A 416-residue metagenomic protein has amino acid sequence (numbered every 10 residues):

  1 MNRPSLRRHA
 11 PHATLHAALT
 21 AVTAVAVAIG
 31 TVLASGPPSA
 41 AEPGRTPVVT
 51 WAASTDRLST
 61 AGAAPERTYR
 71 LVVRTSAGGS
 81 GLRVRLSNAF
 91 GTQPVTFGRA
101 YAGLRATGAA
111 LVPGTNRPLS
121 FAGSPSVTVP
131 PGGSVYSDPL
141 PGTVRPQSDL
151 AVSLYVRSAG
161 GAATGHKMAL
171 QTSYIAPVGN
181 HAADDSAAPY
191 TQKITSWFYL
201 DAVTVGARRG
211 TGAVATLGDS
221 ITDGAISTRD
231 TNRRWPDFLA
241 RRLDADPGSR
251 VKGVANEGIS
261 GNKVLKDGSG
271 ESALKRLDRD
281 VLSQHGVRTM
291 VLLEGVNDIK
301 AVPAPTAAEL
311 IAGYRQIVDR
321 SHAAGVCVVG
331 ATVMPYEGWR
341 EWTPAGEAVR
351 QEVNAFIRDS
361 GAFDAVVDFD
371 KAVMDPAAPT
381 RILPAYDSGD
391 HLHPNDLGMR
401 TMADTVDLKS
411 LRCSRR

Functional and structural regions predicted by a protein language model:
N2-L6, T14-A17, A24-L217, S227-R229 (+2 more regions): N-terminal secretory targeting modules
S87, Y155, L217-S220, N256-G261 (+4 more regions): Active-site-proximal beta-strand/loop segments in catalytic clefts of secreted hydrolases
P94, A100-G103, P177-A183, A187-S196 (+3 more regions): Conserved SGNH/GDSL esterase-like catalytic core that processes O-acyl groups on lipids and polysaccharides
T222, A240, D244-A245, L282-G286 (+5 more regions): Sec-exported extracytoplasmic/periplasmic mature domains
G253, G325-C327, A365: Proline-centered loop/turn at the N-terminus of a beta-strand
L293-D298, V318-Q351: Active-site segments of SGNH/GDSL-like serine hydrolases that catalyze O-acetyl group transfer/hydrolysis on lipids
A307-G330, V349, P394-T401, V406-K409: Substrate-binding and catalytic surfaces of secreted/luminal carbohydrate-active proteins
M334-R416: Catalytic His-Asp segment of secreted/periplasmic serine-dependent ester chemistry enzymes
